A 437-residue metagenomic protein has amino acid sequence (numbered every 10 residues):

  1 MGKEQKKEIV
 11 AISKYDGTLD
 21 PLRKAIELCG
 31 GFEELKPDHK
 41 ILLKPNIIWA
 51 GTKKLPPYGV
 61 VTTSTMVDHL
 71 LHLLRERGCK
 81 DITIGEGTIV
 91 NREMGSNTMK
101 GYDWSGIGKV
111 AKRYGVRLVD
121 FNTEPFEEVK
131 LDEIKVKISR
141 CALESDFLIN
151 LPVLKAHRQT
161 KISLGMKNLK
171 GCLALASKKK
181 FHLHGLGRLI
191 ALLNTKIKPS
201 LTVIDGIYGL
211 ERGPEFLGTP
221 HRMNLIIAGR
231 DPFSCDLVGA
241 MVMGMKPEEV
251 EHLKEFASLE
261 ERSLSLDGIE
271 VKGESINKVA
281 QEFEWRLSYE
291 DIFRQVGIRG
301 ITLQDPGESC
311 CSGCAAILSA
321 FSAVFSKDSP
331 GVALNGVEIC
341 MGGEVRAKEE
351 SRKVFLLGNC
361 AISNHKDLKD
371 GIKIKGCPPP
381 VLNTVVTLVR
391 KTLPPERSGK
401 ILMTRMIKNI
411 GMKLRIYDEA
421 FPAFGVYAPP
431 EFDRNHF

Functional and structural regions predicted by a protein language model:
M1-F437: N-terminal and secondary-structure boundary signal
